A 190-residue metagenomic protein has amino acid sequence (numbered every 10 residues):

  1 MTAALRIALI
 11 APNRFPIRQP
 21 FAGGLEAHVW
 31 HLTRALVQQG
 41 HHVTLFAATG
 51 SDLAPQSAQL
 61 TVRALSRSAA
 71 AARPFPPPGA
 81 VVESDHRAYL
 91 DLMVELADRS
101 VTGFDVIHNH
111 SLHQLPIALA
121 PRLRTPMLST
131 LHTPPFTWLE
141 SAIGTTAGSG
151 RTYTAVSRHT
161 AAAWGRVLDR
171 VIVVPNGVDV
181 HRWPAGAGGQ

Functional and structural regions predicted by a protein language model:
M1-Q190: Catalytic cores of nucleotide-sugar-dependent glycosyltransferases that transfer UDP/GDP/TDP-activated
